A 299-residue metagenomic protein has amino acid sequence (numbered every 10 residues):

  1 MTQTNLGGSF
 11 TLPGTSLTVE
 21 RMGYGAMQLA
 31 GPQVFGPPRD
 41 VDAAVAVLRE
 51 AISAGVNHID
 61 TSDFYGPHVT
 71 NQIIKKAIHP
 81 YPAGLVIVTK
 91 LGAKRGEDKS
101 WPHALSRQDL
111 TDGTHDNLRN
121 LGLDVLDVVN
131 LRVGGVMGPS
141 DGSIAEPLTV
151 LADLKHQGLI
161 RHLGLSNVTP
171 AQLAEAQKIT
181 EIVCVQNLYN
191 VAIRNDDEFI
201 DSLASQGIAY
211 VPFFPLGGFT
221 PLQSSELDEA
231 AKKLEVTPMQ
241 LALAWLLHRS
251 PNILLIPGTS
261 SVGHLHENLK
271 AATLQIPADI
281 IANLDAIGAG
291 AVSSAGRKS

Functional and structural regions predicted by a protein language model:
M1-L85, A289, R297-S299: N-terminal binding-site loop/beta-alpha segment at the start of enzyme catalytic domains that lines or forms
L6-S9, G134-K298: Beta/alpha (TIM)-barrel catalytic core signal, keyed to glycine-rich beta->alpha loops juxtaposed to Asp/Glu that bind
G14, K75-V86, R119-G122, Q177-K178 (+1 more regions): Acidic (Asp/Glu)-rich catalytic clusters
L17-M22, G55-H58, Y81-L85, L123-D127 (+4 more regions): Short, well-ordered coil/turn segments that N-cap beta-strands
L29-D42, E97-Q108, M137-S140: Active-site mouth loops of central-metabolism enzymes
P37-A51, L105-L121, T169-L173: Short, acidic/polar
G84-E97: A short, structured active-site edge motif that brings together acidic residues
D109-N130, D153-Q157: CE4/NodB-like, metal-dependent polysaccharide N-deacetylase domain that modifies extracellular/periplasmic N-acetylated
